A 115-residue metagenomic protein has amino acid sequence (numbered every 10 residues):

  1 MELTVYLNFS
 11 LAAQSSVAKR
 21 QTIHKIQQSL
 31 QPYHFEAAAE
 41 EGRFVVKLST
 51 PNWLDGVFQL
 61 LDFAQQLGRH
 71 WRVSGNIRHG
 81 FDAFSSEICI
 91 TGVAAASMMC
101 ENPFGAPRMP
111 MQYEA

Functional and structural regions predicted by a protein language model:
M1-L11, A38-L54: Short glycine-rich, basic-tinged beta-strand/loop micro-motifs
M1-Q27: Short, extreme N-terminal segment that most often corresponds to the first beta-strand
Q21-Y33, G42-A115: Charged interaction segments
